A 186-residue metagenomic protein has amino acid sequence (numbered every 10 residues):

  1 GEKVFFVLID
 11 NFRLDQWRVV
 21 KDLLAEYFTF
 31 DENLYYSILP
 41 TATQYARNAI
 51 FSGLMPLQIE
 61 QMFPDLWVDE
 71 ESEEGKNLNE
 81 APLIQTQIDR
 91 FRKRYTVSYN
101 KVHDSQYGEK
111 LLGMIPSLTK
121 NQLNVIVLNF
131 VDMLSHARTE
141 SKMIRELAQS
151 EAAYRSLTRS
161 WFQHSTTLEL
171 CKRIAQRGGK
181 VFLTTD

Functional and structural regions predicted by a protein language model:
G1-T185: Feature captures the catalytic ectodomains and active-site-proximal regions of enzymes that hydrolyze or transfer
